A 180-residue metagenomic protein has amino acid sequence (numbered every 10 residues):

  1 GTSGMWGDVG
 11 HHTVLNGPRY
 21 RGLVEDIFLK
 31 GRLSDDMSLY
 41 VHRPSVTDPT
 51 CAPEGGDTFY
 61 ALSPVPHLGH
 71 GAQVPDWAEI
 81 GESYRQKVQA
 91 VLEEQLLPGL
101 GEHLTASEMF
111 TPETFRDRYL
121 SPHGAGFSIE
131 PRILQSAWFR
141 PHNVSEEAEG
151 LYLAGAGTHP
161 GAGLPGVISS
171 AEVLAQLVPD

Functional and structural regions predicted by a protein language model:
G1-P53: Mid-domain catalytic core of redox enzymes that form a hydrophobic substrate pocket/lid adjacent to a catalytic redox
G1-W6, G56, D76, I80-K87 (+1 more regions): C-terminal structured subdomain/cap of oxidoreductase catalytic cores
S3-M5, I27-D36, A52-E54, P75-D117: Flavin-binding catalytic cores
S34-H42, E94, P98-P160: A glycine-rich dinucleotide-binding beta-alpha-beta segment and adjacent secondary-structure elements that constitute
C51, G71-A72, G163: Extended hydrophobic-aromatic, low-complexity segments
V65-H67, G157-T158: Short, histidine-centered active-site or binding-site loop motifs used for metal coordination, general acid-base
P66-P75: Amphipathic alpha-helix from the class-I
